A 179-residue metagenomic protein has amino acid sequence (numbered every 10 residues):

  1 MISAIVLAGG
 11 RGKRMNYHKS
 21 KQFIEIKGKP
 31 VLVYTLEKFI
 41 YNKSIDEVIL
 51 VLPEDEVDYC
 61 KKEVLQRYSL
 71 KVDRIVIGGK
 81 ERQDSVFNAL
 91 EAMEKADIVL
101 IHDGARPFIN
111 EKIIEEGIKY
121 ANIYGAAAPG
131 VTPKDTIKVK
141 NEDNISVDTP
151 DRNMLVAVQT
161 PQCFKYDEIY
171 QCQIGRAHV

Functional and structural regions predicted by a protein language model:
I2-V57: N-terminal glycine-rich phosphate-binding loop and ensuing alpha1 helix
V6, L32, A89, H102-D103 (+2 more regions): Residue-level signal for inorganic ion chemistry
K13, G104-F108, D135: Acidic metal-phosphate-binding loop of nucleotide-sugar-dependent transferases
M15, C60-V64, G117, I169: Hydrophobic packing residues within well-ordered alpha-helices of enzyme cores
V33-K95: Conserved N-terminal catalytic core of the sugar/cofactor nucleotidyltransferase
I98-L100: Short aromatic/hydrophobic "clamp" motif used to bind/position activated sugar donors
I109-R176: Conserved core of the sugar-phosphate nucleotidyltransferase
